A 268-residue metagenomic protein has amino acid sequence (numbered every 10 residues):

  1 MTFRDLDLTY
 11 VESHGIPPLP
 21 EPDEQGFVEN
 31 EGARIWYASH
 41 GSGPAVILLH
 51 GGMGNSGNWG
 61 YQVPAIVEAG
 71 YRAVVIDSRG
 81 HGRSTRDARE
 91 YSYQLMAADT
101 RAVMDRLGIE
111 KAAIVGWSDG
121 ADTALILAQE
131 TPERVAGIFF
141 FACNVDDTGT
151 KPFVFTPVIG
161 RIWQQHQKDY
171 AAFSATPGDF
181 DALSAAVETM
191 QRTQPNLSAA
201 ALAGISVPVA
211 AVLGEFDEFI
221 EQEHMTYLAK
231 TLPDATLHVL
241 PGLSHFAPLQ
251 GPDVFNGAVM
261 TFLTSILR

Functional and structural regions predicted by a protein language model:
M1-P44, Y71, T264-R268: Alpha/beta-hydrolase fold catalytic core
A33-R83: Conserved HGGG/HGGXW glycine-rich cap/lid loop of the alpha/beta-hydrolase fold
E68, V75-V115: Active-site loop/oxyanion-hole signature of alpha/beta-hydrolase fold enzymes
D122-E130, A136-K168: Flexible "cap/lid" loop of the alpha/beta hydrolase fold
A185-A201: Active-site nucleophile elbow and catalytic-triad environment of alpha/beta-hydrolase enzymes
I205, A211-L213: Short beta-strand/loop motif that positions the catalytic acidic residue of the alpha/beta-hydrolase fold
F216-I220, H245: Acidic catalytic loop of the alpha/beta-hydrolase fold
T236, P241-R268: Catalytic active-site module of serine/aspartate enzymes centered on a nucleophile-bearing elbow/loop
